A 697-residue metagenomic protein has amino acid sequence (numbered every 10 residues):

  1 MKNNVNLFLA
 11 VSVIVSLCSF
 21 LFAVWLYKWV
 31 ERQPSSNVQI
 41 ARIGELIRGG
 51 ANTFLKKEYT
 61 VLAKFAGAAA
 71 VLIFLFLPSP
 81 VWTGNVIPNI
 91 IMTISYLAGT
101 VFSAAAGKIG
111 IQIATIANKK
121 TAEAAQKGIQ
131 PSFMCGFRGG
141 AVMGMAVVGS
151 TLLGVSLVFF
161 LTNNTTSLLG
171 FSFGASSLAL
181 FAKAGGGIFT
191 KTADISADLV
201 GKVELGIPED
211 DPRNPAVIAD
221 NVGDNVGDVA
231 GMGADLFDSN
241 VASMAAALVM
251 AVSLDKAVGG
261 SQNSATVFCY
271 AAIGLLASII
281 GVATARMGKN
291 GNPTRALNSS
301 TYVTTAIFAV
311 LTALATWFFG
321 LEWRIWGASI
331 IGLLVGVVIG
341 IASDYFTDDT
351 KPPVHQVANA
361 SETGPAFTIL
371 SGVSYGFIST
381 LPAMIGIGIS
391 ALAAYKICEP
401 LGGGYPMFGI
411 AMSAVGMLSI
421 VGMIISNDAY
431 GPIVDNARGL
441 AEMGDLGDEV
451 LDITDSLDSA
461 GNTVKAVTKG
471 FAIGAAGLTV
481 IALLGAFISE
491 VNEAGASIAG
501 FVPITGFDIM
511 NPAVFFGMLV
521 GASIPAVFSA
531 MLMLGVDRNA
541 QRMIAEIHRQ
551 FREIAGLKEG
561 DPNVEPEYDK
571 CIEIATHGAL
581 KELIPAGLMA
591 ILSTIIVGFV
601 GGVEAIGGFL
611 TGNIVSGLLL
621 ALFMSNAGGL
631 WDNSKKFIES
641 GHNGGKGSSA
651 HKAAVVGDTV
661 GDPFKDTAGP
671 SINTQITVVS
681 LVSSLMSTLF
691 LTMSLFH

Functional and structural regions predicted by a protein language model:
M1-H697: Hydrophobic packing and interface segments
